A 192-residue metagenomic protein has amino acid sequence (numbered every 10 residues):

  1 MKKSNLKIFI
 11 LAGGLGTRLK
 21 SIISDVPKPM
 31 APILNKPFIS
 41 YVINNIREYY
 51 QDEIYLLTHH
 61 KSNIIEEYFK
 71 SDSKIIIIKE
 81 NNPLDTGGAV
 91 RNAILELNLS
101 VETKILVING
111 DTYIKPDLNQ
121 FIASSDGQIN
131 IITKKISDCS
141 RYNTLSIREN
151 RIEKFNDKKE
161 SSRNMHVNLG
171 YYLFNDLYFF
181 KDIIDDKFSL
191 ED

Functional and structural regions predicted by a protein language model:
M1-I10, R18, P32, K36-N109 (+2 more regions): Conserved N-terminal catalytic core of the sugar/cofactor nucleotidyltransferase
G14, D111, K135: Active-site glycine-centered loops adjacent to acidic/histidine catalytic or metal-binding residues that shape
S24-P29: Short alpha-helical oligomerization interface
P32, S146, L173-N175: Short, well-ordered beta-strand micro-motif
H60, N130-R148: Short beta-strand-to-loop element that shapes/binds the nucleotide-sugar donor at the catalytic cleft/hinge
T86-A89, D138-N143, R163-H166: Short, charged, surface-exposed secondary-structure boundary motifs
L106, Y113, N119-A123, S137 (+1 more regions): Catalytic-core segments of class I nucleotidyltransferases/pyrophosphorylases that form NMP-activated intermediates
S124-I129: Conserved donor NDP-sugar-binding/catalytic core segment of glycosyltransferases
